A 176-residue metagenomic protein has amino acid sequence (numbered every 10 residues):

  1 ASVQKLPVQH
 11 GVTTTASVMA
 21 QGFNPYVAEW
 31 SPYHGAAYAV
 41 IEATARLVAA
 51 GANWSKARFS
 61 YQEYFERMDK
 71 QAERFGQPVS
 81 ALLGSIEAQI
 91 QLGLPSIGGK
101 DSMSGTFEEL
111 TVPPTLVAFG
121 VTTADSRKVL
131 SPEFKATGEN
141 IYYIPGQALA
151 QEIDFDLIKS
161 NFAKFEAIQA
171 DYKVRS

Functional and structural regions predicted by a protein language model:
A1-S176: Glycine/proline-enriched, intrinsically flexible loops and inter-domain linkers
